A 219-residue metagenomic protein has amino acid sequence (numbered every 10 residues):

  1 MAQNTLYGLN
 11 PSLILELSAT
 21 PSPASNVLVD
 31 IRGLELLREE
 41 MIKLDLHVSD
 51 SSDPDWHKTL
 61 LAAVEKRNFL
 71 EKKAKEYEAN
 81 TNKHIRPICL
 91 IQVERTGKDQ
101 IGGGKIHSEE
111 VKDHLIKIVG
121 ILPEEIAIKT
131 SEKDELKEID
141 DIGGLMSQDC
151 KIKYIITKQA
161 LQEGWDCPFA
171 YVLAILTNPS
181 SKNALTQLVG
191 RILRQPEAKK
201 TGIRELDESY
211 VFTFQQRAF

Functional and structural regions predicted by a protein language model:
M1, D50-W56, T96-I101, K133-D134 (+1 more regions): Short acidic, S/G/P-rich loop/turn micro-motifs used as interaction or catalytic elements
A2-H47, D55-K58, A62: Post-DEXD/H (motif II) to motif III coupling segment of the RecA-like Helicase ATP-binding lobe
A2-T5, N10, T59-K66, H107-H114 (+2 more regions): Alpha-helical scaffold elements adjacent to nucleotide-binding pockets in ATP/GTP-utilizing enzyme cores
S12-L15, D45, R86-I88, E125-I126 (+3 more regions): Beta-sheet entry/capping signal
L13, S18, S22, R67 (+7 more regions): A generic secondary-structure signal for well-formed alpha-helical elements
I14, K43-K98: Interdomain linker/hinge connecting the two RecA-like lobes of the SF2 helicase core
E71-E163, P168, P179: Conserved C-terminal RecA-like helicase domain
D134-F219: Conserved RecA-like P-loop NTPase helicase motor core
